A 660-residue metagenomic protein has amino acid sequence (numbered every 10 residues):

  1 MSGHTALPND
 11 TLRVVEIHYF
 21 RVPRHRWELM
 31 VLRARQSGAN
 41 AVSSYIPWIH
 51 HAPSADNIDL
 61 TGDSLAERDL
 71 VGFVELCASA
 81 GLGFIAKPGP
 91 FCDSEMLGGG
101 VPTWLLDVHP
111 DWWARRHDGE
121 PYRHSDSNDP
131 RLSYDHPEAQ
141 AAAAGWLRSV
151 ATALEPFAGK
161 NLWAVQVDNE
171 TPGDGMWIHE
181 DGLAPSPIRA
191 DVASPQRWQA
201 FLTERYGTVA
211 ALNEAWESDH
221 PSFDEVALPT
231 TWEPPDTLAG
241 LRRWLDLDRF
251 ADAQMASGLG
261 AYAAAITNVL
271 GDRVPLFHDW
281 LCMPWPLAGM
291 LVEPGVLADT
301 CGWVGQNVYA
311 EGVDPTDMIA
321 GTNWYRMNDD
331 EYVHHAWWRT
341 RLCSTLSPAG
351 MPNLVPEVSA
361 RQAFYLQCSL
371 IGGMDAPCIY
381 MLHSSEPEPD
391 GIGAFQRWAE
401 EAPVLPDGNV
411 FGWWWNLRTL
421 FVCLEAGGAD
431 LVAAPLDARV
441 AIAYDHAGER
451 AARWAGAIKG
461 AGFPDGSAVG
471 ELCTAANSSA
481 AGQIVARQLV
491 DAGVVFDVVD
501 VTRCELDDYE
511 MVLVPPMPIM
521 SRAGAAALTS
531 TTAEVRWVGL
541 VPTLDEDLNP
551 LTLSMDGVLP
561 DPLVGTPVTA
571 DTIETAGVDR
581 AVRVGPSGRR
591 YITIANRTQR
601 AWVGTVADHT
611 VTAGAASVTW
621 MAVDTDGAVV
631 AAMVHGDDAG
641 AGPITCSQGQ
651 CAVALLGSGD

Functional and structural regions predicted by a protein language model:
M1-A41: N-terminal carbohydrate-binding accessory modules
T11-V15, V42-S44, F84-P88, W163-V167 (+4 more regions): Hydrophobic faces of well-ordered beta-strands that scaffold small-molecule active sites in alpha/beta enzyme cores
L12-R24, W48-R68, H124-G145, A153 (+11 more regions): The substrate-binding groove and active-site-proximal loops of carbohydrate-active enzymes, especially glycoside
F20-Q36, P286-L297, R361-Q367, C504: Short, acidic/polar
W27-W112, A151, A263, T267 (+1 more regions): Aromatic-lined substrate-binding rim segments of carbohydrate-active enzymes
V31-Q36, V74-S79, E155-A158, P294-D299 (+2 more regions): Acidic (Asp/Glu)-rich catalytic clusters
D107-W303, N307-A310, D314-T322, R326: Polysaccharide-binding and catalytic clefts of secreted carbohydrate-active enzymes
T171, P229-P235, W244, D252 (+4 more regions): Carbohydrate-binding surfaces of carbohydrate-active enzymes
